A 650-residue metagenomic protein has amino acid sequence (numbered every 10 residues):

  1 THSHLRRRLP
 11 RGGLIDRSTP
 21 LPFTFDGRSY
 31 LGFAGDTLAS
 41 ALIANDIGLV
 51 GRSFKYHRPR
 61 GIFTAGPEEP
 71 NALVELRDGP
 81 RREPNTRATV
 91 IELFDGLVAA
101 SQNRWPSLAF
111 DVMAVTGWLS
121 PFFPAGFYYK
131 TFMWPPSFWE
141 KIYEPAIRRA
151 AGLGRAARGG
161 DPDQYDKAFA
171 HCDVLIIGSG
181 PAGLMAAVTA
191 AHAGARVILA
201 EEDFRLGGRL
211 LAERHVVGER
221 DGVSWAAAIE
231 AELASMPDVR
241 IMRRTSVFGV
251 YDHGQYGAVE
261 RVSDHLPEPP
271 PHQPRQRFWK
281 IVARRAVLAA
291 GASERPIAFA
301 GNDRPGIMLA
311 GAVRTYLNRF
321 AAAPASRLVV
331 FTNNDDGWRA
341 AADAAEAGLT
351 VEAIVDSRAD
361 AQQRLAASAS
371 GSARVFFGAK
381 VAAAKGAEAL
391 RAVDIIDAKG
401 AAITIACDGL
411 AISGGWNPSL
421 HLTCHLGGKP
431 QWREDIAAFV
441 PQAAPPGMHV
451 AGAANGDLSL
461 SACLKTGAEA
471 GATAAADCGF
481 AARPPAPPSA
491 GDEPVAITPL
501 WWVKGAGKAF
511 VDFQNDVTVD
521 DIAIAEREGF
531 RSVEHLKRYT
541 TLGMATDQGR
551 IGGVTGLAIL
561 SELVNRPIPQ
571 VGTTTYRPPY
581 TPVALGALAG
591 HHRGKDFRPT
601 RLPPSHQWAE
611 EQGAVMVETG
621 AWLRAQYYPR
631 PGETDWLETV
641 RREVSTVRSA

Functional and structural regions predicted by a protein language model:
T1-L602: Residues forming the flavin
R598-S649: N- or domain-start disorder-to-order transition segments that initiate the globular core
